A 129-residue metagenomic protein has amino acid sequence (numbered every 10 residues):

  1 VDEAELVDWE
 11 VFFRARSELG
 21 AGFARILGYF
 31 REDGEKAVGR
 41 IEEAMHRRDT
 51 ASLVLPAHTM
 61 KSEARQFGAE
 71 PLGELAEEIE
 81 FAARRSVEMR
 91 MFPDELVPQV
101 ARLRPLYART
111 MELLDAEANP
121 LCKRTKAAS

Functional and structural regions predicted by a protein language model:
V1-L55, T59-S129: Two-component system phosphorelay core
